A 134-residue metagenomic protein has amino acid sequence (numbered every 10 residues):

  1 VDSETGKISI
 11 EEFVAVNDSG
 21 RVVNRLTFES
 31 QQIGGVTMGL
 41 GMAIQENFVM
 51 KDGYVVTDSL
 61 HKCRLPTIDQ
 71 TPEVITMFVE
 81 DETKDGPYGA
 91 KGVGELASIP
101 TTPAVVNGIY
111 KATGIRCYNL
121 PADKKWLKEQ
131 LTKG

Functional and structural regions predicted by a protein language model:
V1-G134: C-terminal catalytic domains of large/alpha subunits in multi-subunit enzymes
